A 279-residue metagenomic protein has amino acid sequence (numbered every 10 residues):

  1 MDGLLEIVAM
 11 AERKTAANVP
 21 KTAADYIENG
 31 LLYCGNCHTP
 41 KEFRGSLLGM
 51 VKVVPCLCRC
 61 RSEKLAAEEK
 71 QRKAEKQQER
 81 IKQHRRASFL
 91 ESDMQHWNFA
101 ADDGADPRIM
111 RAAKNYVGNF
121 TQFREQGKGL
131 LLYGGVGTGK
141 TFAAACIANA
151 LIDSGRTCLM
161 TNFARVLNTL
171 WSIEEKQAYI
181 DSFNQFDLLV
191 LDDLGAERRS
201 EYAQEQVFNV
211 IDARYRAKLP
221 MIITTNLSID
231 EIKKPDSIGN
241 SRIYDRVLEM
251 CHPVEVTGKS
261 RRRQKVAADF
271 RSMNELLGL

Functional and structural regions predicted by a protein language model:
N18-L31, L47-V51: Short, flexible, mixed-charge glycine/proline-rich loop motifs that serve as phosphate/nucleic-acid-contacting
N29-G35, V53-C58: Cys/His-enriched microdomains
K41-L90: Interdomain "pre-motor" coupling segment immediately N-terminal to P-loop NTPase/helicase cores
N98-F123: N-terminal pre-Walker A segment at the start of P-loop NTPase domains
Q122-A144: Walker A/P-loop nucleotide-binding motif
D153-L189: AAA+/P-loop NTPase substrate/partner-engagement loops
V166-I173, E197-L279: Replace "adjacent to P-loop NTPase cores in ATP/GTP-dependent enzymes" with "adjacent to NTP-binding cores
D193-L194: Walker B catalytic acidic pair
